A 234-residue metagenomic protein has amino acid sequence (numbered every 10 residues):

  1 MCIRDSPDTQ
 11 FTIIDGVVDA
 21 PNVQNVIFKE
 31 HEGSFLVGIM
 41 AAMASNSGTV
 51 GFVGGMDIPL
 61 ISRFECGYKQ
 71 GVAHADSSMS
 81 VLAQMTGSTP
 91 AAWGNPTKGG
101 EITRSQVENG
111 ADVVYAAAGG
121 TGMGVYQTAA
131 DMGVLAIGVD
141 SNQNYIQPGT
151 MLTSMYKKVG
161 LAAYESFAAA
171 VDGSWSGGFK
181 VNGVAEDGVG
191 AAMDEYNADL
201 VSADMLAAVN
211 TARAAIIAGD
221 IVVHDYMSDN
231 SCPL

Functional and structural regions predicted by a protein language model:
R4-L234: A residue-level marker of the well-folded mature domains of exported/periplasmic proteins
